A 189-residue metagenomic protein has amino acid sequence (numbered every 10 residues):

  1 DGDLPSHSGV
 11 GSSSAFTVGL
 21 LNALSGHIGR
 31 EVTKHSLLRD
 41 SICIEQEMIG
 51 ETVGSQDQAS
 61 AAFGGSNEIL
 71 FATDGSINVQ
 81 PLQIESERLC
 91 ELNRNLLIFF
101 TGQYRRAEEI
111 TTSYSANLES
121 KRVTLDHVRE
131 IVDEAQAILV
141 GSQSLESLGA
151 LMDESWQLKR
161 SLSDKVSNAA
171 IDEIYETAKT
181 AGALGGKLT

Functional and structural regions predicted by a protein language model:
D1-S8, D40-C43: Glycine- and acidic-rich phosphate- and metal-coordinating loops
D3-P5, H27, L82: Extended, compositionally biased low-complexity polar/Lys-Gly-rich tracts and adjacent boundary/linker regions are
H7-V10, S161-L162: A generic structural signal for short coil/turn motifs at secondary-structure boundaries
V10-R30: DPxDG-like acidic metal-binding loop motif
R30-T33, R39-T52, Q58-L188: C-terminal nucleotide
